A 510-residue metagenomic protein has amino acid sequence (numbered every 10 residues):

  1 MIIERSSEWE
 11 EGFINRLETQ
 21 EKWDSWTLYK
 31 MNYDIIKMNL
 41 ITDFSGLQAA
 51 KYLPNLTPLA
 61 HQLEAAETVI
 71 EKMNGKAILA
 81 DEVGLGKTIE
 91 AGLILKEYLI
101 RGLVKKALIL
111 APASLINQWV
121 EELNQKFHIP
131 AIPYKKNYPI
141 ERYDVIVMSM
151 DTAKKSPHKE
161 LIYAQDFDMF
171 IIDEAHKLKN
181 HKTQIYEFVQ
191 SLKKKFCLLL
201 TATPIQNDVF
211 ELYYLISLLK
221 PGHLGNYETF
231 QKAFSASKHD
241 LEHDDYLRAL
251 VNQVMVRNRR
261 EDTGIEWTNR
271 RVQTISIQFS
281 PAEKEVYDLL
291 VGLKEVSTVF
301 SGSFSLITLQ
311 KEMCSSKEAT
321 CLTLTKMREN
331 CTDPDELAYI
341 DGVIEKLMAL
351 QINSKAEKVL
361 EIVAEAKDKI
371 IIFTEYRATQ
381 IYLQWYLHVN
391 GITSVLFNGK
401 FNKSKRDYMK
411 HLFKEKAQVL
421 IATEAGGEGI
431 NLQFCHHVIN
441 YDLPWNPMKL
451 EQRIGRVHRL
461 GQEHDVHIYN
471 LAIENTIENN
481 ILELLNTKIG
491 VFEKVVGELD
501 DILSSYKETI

Functional and structural regions predicted by a protein language model:
I2-D24, L28, Y33-E67, N74-G75 (+4 more regions): SF2 helicase/translocase NTPase motor core, specifically the RecA-like lobe 1 inter-motif segment between Walker
L56, L95, L99, L103-K106 (+2 more regions): Conserved Helicase C-terminal RecA-like lobe
L79: Hydrophobic anchor at the beta1->P-loop junction of P-loop NTPases
V147-F167, E174, K182-K194, L199 (+3 more regions): Inter-lobe coupling linker of SF2 helicases/translocases
K155, D208, Q380-I381, I421-C435 (+1 more regions): SF2 helicase motor core recognition
D166, E211-Y214, I430-D442, V466-N470: A short beta-strand element within the Helicase C-terminal
F196-D208: Conserved helicase ATPase motor motifs in RecA-like P-loop NTPase domains
V457-N486: Conserved segment of the helicase C-terminal RecA-like domain
